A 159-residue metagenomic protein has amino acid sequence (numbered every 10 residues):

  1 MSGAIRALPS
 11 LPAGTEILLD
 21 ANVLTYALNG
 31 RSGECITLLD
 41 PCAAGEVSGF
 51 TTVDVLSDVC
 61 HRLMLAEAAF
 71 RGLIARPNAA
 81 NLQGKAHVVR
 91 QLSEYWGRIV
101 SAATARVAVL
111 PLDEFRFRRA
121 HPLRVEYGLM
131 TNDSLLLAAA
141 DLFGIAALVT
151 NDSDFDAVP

Functional and structural regions predicted by a protein language model:
M1-L8, S101-L148: Active-site neighborhoods of divalent-metal-dependent phosphate/nucleic-acid chemistry enzymes
M1-V55, R62-N78: Short, well-structured N-terminal submotif of metal-dependent ribonuclease cores
T15, L19, G97-S101, R116: Short, basic/glycine-rich phosphate-binding loops at helix/coil junctions that contact nucleotide phosphates
I36-D40, G97-V100, L137: Short amphipathic alpha-helical segments and helix-helix/interface helices
L65, A69-I99: Helix-adjacent hinge/juxtasegments
N151: Conserved residues at the C-terminal ends of beta-strands
F155-P159: Short loop/helix-cap segments at secondary-structure boundaries that form the rim of catalytic
